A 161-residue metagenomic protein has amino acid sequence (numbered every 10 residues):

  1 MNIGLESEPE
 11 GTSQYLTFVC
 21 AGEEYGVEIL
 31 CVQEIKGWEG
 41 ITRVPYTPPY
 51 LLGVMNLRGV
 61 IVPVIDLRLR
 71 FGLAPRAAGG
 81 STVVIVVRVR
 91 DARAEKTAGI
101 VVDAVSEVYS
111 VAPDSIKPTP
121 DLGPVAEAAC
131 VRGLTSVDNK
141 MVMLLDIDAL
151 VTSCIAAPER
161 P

Functional and structural regions predicted by a protein language model:
M1-P161: An acidic, low-aromatic, low-complexity terminal/linker signal
